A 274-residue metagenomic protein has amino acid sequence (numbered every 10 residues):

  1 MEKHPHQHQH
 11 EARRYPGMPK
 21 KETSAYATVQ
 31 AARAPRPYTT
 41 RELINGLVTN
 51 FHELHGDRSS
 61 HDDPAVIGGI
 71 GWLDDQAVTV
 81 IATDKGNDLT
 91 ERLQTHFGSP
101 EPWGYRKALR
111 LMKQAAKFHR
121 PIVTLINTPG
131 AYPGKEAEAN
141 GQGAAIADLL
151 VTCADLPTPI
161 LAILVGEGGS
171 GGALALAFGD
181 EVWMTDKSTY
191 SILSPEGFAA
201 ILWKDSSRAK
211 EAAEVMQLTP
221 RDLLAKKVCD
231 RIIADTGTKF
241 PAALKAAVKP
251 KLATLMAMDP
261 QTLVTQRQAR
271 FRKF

Functional and structural regions predicted by a protein language model:
M1-A200, K204, E214-F274: Terminal-region recognition feature
E211: Glycine-/small-residue-rich "gating" segment that lines the acyl/pantetheine channel and substrate pocket
